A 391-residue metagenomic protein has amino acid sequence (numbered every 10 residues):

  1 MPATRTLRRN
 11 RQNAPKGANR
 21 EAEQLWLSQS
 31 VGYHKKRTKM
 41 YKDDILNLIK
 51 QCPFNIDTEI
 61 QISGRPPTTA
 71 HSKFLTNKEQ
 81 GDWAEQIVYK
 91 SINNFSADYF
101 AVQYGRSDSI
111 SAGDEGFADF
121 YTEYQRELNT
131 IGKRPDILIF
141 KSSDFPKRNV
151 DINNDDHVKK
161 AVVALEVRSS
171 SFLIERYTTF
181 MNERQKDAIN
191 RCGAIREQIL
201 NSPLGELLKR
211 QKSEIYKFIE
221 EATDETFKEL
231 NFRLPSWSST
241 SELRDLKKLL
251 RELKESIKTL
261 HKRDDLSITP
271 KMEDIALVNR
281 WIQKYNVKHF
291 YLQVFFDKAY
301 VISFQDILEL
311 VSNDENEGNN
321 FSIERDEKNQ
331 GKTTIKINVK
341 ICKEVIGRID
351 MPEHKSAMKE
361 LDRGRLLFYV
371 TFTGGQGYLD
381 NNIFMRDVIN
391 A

Functional and structural regions predicted by a protein language model:
P2-K133: Interdomain/boundary linker segments immediately adjacent to catalytic/signaling cores
A3-I60, S72, E206, S213-A391: Non-catalytic C-terminal interaction segments of nucleic acid-processing enzymes
V88, I92, P135-D265: Conserved catalytic cores of phosphodiester-cleaving nucleases, focusing on short active-site segments
N93-V102, C192-A194, Q283-H289: Structural alpha-beta junctions
A101-Q103, A164-E166, H289-V294: A structural signal for short, well-ordered beta-strand segments and their strand-loop junctions that often border
S109, S170-F172, F296-A299: Short, solvent-exposed loop/turn segments at secondary-structure junctions
T122-L128, R148-D155, V278-W281: Catalytic micro-motifs at enzyme active sites that drive phosphoryl/nucleotidyl and oxygen chemistry
